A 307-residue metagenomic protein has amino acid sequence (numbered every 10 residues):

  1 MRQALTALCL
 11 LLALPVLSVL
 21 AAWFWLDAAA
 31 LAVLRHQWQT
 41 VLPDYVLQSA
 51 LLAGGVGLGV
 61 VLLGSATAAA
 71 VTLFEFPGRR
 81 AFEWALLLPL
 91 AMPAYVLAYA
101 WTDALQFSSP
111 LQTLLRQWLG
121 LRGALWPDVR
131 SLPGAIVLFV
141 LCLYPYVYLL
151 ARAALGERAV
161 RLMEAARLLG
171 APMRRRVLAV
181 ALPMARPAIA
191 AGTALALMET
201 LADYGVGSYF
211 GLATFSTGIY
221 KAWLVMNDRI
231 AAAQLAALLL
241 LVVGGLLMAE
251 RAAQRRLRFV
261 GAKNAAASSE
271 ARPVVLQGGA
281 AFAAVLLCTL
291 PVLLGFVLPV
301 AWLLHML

Functional and structural regions predicted by a protein language model:
M1-A28, T40-G156, M184-Y204, A232-R251 (+1 more regions): Membrane-water interface segments at the C-terminal ends of transmembrane alpha-helices in multi-pass inner-membrane
W23-L34, F107-L119, F210-S216, R258-S268: Peri-membrane helix termini and adjoining interfacial loops of integral membrane proteins
H36, E83, Q117-G120, V160-L168 (+4 more regions): Short amphipathic alpha-helical coupling elements at transmembrane boundaries
F74-G78, G156-R161, A171-R174, V225-R229: Juxtamembrane helix-boundary/capping and inter-helix hinge elements in multi-pass membrane proteins
A151-L162, M173, L201, L212: Transmembrane helix boundary and interhelical loop/hinge segments in multi-pass membrane proteins
L169-A171, P183: Glycine/proline-centered hinge or cleavage motifs at structural transition points of membrane proteins
L201-M226: Glycine-rich helix-loop "coupling/hinge" segments at transmembrane-helix boundaries in multipass transporters
M248-C288: Alpha-helical transmembrane segments of integral membrane proteins
